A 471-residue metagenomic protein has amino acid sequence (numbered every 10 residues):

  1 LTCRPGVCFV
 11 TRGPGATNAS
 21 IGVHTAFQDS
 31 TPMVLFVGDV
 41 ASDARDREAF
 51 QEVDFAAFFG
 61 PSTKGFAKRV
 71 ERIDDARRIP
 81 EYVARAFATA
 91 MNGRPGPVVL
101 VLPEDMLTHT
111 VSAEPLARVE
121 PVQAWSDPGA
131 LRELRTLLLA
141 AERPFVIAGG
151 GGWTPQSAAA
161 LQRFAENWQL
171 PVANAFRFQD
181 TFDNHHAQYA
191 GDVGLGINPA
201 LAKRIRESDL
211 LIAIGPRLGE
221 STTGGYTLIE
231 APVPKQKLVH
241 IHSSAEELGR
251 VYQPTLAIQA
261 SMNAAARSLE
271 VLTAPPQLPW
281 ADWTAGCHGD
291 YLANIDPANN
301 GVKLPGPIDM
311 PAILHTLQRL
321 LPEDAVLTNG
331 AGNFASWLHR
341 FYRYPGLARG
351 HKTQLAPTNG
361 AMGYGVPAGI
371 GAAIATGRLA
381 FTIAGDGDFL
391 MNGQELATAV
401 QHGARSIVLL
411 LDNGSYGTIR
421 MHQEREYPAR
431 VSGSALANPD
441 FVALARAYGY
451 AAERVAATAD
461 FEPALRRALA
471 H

Functional and structural regions predicted by a protein language model:
L1-D282, T316, L320-E323, R405-V408 (+1 more regions): N-terminal alpha/beta PP-like core and its mobile active-site loop of ThDP/TPP-dependent enzymes
F36, A44-V53, L195, A202-I205 (+4 more regions): Thiamine diphosphate
V101, T328-A331, I383: Short beta-strand segments
T108-S112, T181-N184, L248, Y291-N294 (+2 more regions): Short acidic/His/Gly/Ser-rich catalytic and metal-binding motifs that mark active-site loops of diverse hydrolases
F145-A148, V326-N329, D386: Short hydrophobic beta-strand segments
G150-G151, P216-R217, G332, G385-D388 (+1 more regions): Active-site metal-binding loops of divalent metal-dependent hydrolases
D209, H242, G330, D386 (+1 more regions): Acidic active-site catalytic centers that drive phospho-/nucleotidyl reactions and related ester hydrolyses
G286-V366, I370-T376: Active-site diphosphate/adenylate-binding microenvironment
